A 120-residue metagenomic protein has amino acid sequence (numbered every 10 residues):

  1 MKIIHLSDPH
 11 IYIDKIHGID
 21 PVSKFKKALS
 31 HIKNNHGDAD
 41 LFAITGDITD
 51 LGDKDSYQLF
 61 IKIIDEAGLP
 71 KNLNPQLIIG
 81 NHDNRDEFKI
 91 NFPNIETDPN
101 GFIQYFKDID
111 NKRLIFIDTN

Functional and structural regions predicted by a protein language model:
M1-L59: N-terminal active-site segment of His-dependent metallophosphoesterases
K54, Q58-N120: Extended active-site neighborhood of metal-dependent phosphoesterases/phosphodiesterases
